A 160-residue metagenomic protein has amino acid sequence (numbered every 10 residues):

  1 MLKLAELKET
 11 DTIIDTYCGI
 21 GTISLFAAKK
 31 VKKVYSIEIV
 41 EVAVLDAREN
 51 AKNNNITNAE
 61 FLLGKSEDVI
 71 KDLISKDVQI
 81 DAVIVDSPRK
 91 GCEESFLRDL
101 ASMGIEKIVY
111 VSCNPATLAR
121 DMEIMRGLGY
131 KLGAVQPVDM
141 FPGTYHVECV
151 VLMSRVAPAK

Functional and structural regions predicted by a protein language model:
M1-K160: Rossmann-like S-adenosyl-L-methionine
